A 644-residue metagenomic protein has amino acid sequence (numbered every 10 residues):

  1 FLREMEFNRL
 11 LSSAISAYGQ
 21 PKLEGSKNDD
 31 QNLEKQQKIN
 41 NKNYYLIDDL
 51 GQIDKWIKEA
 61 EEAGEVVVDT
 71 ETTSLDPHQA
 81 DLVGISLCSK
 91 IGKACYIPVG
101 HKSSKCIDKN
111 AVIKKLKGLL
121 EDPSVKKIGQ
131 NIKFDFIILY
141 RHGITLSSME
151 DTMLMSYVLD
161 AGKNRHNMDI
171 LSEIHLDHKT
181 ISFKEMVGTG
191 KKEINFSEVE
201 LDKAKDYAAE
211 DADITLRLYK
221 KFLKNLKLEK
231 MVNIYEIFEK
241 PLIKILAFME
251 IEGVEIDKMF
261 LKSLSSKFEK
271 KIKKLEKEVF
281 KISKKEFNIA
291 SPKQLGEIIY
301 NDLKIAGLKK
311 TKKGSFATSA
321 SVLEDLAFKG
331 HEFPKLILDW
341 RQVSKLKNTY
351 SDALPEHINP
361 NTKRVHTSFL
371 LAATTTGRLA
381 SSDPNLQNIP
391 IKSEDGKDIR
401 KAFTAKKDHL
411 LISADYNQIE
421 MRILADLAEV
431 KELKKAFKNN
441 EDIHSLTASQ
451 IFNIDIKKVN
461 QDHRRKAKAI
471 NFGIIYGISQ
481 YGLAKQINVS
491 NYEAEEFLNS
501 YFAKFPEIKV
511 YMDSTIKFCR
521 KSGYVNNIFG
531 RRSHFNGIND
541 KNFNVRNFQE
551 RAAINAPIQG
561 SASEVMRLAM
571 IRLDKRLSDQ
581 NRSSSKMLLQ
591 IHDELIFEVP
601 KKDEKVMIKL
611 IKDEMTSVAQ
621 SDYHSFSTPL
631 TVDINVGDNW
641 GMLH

Functional and structural regions predicted by a protein language model:
F1-G100, S147, K163, L171 (+11 more regions): Conserved "right-hand" nucleotidyltransferase catalytic core of DNA-directed polymerases
V67, S124-I132, L411-S413: Acidic beta-strand-to-loop metal/phosphate-binding motif
L75-D76, I85, K133-I144, M155-L159 (+2 more regions): Short active-site loop/helix that positions an aromatic residue
K90-K127: Nucleic-acid-processing active sites and adjacent nucleic-acid-binding tracks, predominantly divalent metal-dependent
T145-A161, M168, H175, N440-H444: Conserved beta-strand -> loop -> alpha-helix junction used to position metal-binding or nucleic-acid-contacting
I194-S197, K244, I251, N359 (+7 more regions): Conserved catalytic core of nucleic-acid polymerases
K274-K277, K281-K335, A503-N555, E598 (+1 more regions): C-terminal polymerase-core module
K407, Q418-K457: Basic, low-complexity segments
